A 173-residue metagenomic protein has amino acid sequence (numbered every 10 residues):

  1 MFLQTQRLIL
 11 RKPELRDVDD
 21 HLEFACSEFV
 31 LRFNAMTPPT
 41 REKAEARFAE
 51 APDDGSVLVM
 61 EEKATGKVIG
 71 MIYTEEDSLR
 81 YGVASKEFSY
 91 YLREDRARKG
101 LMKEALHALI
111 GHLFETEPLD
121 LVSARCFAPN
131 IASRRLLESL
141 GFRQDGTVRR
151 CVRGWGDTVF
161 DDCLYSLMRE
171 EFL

Functional and structural regions predicted by a protein language model:
M1-F29, V57, E61-L173: Acyl-donor (CoA/ACP) binding surface of acyl/acetyltransferases
F29-A49: Conserved GNAT-fold acetyl-CoA-binding loop/helix
A51-D53: Soluble sensory domains of the PAS superfamily and closely related sensory modules
